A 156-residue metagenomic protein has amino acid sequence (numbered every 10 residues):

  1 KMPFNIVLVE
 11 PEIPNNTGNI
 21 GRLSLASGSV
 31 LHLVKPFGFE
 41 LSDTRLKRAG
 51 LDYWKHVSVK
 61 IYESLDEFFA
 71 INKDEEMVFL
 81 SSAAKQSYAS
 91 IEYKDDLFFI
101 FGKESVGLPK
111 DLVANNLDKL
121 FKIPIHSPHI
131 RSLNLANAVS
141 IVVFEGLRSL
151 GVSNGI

Functional and structural regions predicted by a protein language model:
K1-I156: Post-transcriptional modification and biogenesis factors for structured RNAs of the translation apparatus
